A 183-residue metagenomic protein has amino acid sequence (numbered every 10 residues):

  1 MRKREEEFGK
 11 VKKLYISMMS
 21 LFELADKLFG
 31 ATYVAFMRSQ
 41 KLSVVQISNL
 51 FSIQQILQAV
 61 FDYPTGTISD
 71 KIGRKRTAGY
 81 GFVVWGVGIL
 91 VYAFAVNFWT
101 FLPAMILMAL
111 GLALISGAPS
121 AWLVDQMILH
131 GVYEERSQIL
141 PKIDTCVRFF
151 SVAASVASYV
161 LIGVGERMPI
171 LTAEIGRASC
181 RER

Functional and structural regions predicted by a protein language model:
R2-V60: Helix-loop boundary and gating motifs at the non-cytosolic
L14-Y15, W99-M105: Short hydrophobic/alpha-helical segments at membrane-entry points of transmembrane helices in Major Facilitator
S39, F94, S151-A173: Transmembrane alpha-helix termini and helix-breaking/packing motifs in multi-pass membrane transporters
Q55-Y63, R148-V152: Residue-level signature of mid-helix packing/kink "hotspots" within the transmembrane helices of 12-pass Major
V83-N97, F101: C-terminal ends and interior cores of transmembrane alpha-helices in multi-pass membrane transporters/permeases
I106-V147: Cytoplasmic helix-loop-helix junction between adjacent transmembrane helices in 12-TM secondary transporters
